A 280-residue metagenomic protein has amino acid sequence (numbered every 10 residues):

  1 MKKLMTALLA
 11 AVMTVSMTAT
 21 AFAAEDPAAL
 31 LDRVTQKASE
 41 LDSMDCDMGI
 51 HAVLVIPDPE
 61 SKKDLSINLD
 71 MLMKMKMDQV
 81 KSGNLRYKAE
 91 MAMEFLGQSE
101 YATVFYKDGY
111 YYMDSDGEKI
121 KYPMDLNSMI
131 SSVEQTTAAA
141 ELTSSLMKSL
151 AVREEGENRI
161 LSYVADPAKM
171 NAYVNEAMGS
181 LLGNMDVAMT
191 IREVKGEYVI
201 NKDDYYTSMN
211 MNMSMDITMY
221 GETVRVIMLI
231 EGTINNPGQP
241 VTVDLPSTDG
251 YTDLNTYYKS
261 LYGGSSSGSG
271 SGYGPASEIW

Functional and structural regions predicted by a protein language model:
K2-A24: Sec-dependent N-terminal signal peptides of Gram-positive bacterial secreted proteins and lipoproteins
A23-W280: Subset-of-secretome marker
